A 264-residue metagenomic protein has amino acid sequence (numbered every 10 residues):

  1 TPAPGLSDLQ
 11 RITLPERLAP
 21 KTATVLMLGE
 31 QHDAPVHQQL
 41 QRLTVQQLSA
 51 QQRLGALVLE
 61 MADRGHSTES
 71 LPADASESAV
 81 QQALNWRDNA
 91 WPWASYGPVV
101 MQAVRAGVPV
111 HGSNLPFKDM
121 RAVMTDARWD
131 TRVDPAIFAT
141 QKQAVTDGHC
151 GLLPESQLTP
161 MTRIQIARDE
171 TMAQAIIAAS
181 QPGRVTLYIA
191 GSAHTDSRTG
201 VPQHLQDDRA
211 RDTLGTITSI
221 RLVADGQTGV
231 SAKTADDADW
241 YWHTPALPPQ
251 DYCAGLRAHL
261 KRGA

Functional and structural regions predicted by a protein language model:
T1-T24: N- or domain-start disorder-to-order transition segments that initiate the globular core
P20-H32, S78-L84: Acidic/histidine-rich, surface-exposed loop or edge segments in extracytoplasmic proteins
E30, P160, I164, R184-S197 (+1 more regions): Glycine-rich anion-binding loop/nest that anchors nucleotide
Q31-A34, A62-H66, P116-M120, S192-D196 (+1 more regions): Solvent-exposed loop/turn segments at secondary-structure junctions within structured extracellular/periplasmic domains
A34-V36, L54, R64-P72: Membrane-embedded segments
G55-A62, S219-V223: Short internal beta-strands
T68-Q181: A substrate-binding/cap region within the structured catalytic cores of diverse enzymes
S180, H194-A264: C-terminal regions of proteins
